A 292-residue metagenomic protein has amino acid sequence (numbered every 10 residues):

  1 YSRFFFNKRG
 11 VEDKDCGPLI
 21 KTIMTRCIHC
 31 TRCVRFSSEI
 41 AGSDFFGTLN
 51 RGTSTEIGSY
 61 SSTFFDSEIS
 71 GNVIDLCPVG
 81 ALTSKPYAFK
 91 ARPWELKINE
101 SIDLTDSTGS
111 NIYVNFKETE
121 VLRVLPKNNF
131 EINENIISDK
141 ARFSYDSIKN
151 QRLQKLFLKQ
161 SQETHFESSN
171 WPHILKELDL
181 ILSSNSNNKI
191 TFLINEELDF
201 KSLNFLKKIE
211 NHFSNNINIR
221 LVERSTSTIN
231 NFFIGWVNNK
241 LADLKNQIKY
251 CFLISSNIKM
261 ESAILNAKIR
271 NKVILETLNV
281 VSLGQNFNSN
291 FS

Functional and structural regions predicted by a protein language model:
Y1-T25, R35, I40-I74, K85-A91 (+1 more regions): Ferredoxin-type iron-sulfur electron-transfer modules in oxidoreductases and energy-metabolism complexes
I23-M24, C30, V34-R35, A41 (+2 more regions): Catalytic alpha/large subunits of respiratory electron-transfer oxidoreductases, centered on bis-MGD molybdoenzymes
